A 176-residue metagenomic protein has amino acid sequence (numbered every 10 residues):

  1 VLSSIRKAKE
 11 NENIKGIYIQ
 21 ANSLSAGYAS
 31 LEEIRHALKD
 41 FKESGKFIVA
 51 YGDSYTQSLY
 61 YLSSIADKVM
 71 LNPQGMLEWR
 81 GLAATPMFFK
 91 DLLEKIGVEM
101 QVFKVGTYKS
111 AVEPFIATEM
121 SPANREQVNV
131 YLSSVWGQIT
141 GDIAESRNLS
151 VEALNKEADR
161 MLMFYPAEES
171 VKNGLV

Functional and structural regions predicted by a protein language model:
V1-F164, V176: Small-residue-centered hinge/linker elements
